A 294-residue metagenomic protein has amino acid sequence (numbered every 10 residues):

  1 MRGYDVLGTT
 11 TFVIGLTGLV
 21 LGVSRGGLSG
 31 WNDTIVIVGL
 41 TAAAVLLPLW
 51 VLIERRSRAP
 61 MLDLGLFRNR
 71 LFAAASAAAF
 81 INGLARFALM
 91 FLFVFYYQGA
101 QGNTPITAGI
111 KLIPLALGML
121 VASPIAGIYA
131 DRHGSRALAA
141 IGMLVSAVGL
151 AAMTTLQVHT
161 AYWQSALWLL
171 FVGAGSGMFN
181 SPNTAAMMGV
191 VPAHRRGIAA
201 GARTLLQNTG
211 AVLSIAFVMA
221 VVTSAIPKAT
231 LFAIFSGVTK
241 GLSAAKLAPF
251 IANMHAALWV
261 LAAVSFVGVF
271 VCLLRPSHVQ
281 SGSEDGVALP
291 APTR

Functional and structural regions predicted by a protein language model:
M1-T10, R56-L62, Q280-P290: Flexible cytoplasmic inter-helical loops of multi-pass small-molecule transporters
L7-T9, V20, N32-G39, V45-L46 (+3 more regions): Transmembrane core module of solute transporters
V13-R25, A42-S57, G268-H278: C-terminal membrane-cytosol helix-exit motif in multi-pass small-molecule transporters
I14-T17, A88, S176-M178, L213 (+2 more regions): Residue-level signal for the membrane-embedded core of alpha-helical transmembrane segments, especially mid-helix
L16, F91, S123, A211-M219: Glycine/proline-centered helix-kink
V23, Y97-Q98, Y129-A130, F217 (+1 more regions): Interfacial helix-cap and linker-helix signal at transmembrane-aqueous boundaries of multi-pass secondary transporters
G26-G30, G99, N103-T104, M153-A166 (+1 more regions): Extracellular/lumenal inter-transmembrane loop segments of multi-pass membrane transporters
T184-V190, A202-R294: Hydrophobic transmembrane architecture of multi-pass small-molecule transporters
